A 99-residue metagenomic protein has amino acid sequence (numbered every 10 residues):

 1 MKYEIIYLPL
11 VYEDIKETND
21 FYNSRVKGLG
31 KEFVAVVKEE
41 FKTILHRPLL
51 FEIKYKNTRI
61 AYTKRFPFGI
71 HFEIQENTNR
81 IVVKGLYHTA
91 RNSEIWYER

Functional and structural regions predicted by a protein language model:
M1-E4, T58, R80, E98-R99: Small, basic N-terminal interaction modules of short regulatory proteins
M1-V34: Arg/Lys-rich, positively charged N-terminal/basic patches that mediate binding to nucleic acids
Y12, K38, T89-A90: Alpha-helix N-cap/helix-start and coil->helix boundary motif
D14, E40-T43, I60, G85: Residue-level recognition of specific faces of alpha-helices
D20, K27, K42, H46-L49 (+2 more regions): Generic structural signal for secondary-structure transition and capping sites
K31, E52-K54, I95: Short, hydrophobic secondary-structure boundary micro-motifs
E39, H46-R80: Basic/aromatic recognition patch in beta-strand/loop cores that engages polyanionic ligands
E73-R99: Enriched for short, Lys/Arg-rich terminal
